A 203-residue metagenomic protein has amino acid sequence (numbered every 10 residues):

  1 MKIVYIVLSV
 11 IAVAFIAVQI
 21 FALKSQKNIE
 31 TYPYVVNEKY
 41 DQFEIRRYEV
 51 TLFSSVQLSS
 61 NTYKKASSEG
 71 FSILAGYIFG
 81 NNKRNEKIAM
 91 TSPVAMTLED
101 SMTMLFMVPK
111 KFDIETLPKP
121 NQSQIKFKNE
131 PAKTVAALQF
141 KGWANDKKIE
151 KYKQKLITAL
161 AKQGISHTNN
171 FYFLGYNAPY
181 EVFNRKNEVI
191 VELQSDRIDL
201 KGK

Functional and structural regions predicted by a protein language model:
K2-K203: A solvent-exposed interaction/effector surface
